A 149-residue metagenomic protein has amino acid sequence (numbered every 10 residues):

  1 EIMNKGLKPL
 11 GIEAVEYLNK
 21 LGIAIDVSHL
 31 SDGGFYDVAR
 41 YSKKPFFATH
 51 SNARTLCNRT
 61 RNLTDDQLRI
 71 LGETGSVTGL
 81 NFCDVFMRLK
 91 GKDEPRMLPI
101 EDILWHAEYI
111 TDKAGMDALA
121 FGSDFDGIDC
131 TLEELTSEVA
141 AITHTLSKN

Functional and structural regions predicted by a protein language model:
E1, L30-Y36, A53-L56, V85-R88 (+1 more regions): Active-site environment of divalent metal-dependent phosphoester hydrolases
I2-F47, T60-G75, E101-D117: Histidine/acidic residue-rich metal-binding segments in metalloenzymes
I25, H50, T78, D124: Conserved, mostly hydrophobic/aromatic
N58-T60, G91-K92, T131-E134: Short, solvent-exposed loop/turn segments at secondary-structure boundaries
V77-F86, G91: A conserved active-site cap/scaffold subdomain adjacent to cofactor or substrate pockets
N81-F82, A114-L135: Short acidic/histidine-rich active-site segments
D93, G127, T145-N149: Feature marks hydrolase-like catalytic cores characterized by long aromatic- and Gly/Pro-rich stretches
E133-N149: Mid-to-C-terminal alpha-helical segments outside catalytic/metal-binding sites
